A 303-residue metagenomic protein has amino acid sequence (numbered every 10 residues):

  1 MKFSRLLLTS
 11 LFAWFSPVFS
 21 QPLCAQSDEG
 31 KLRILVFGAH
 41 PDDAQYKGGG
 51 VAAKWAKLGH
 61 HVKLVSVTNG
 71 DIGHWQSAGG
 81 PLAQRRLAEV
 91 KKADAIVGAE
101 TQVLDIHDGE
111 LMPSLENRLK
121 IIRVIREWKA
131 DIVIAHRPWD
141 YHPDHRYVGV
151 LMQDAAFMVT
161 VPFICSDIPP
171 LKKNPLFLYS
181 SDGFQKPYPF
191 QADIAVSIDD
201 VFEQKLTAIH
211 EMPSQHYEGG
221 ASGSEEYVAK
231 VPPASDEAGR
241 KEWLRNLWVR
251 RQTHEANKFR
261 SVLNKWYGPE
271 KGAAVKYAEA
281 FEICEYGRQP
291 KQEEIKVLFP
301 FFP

Functional and structural regions predicted by a protein language model:
M1-R5: Positively charged n-region of N-terminal signal peptides that target proteins for export
L7-V18: Bacterial N-terminal signal peptides
Q21-W128, I134, V150, M158: Active-site rim/loop-helix segments in enzyme catalytic domains that contact anionic ligands
D131, P175: Conserved acidic residues
P138-D140: Short glycine-rich anion-binding loops that position phosphate/pyrophosphate groups of nucleotides and phosphorylated
H145, V150, D154, F177-Y179 (+1 more regions): Functional cores that coordinate and move charged inorganic groups
M152-S166: Cysteine protease catalytic core and zymogen-processing segment of caspase-like enzymes
F163-S166, L171-K173, F184-Y188, I194-P303: C-terminal accessory domains and tails appended to enzymatic cores
